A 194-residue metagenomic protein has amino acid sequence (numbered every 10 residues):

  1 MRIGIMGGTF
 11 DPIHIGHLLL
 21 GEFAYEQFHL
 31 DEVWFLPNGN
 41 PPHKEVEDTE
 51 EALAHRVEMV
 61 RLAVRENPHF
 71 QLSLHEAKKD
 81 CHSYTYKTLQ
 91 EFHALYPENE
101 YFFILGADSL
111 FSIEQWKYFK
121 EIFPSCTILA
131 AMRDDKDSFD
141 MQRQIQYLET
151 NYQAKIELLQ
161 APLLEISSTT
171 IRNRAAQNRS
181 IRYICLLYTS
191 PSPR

Functional and structural regions predicted by a protein language model:
M1-H29, W34-G39, G106-S109: N-terminal catalytic cores of NTP/NDP-binding nucleotidyl/phosphoryl-transfer enzymes
H14, V60, F103, I128 (+1 more regions): Residue-level signal for inorganic ion chemistry
D31-V33, E100, T127: Residues at the starts of beta-strands that form the adenosine-phosphate
P42-E121, S125: N-terminal Rossmann-like or analogous alpha/beta NTP/dinucleotide-binding catalytic cores that position adenine
P68-F70, N151-I156: A short helix-to-beta-strand connector/capping loop
C126-D140, E157-L164: Short, flexible loop segments at boundaries between secondary-structure elements
D140-E149: Short, aromatic/basic amphipathic alpha-helical patches
Y188-R194: Conserved small/polar residues in nucleotide/adenosyl-binding loops
